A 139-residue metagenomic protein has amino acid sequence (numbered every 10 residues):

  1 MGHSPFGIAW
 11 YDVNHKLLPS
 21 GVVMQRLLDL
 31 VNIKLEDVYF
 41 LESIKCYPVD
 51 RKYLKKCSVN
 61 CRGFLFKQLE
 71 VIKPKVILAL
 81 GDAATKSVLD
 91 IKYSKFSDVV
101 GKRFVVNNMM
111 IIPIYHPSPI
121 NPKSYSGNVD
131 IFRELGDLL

Functional and structural regions predicted by a protein language model:
M1-G101, V105-L139: A polyanion-binding, active-site-adjacent surface
